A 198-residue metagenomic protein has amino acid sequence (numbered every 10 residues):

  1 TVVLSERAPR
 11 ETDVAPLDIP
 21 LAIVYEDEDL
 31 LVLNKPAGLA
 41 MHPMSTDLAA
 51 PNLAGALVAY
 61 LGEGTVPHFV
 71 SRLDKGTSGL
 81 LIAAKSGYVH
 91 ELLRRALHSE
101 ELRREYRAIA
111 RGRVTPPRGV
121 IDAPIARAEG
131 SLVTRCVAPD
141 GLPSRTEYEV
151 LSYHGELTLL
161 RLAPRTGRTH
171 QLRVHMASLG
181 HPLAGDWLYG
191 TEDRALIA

Functional and structural regions predicted by a protein language model:
T1-L132, P139-R145, Y153: RNA pseudouridine synthases
T77, Q171, A198: DNA-recognition element of transcription regulators
L93, R168-M176: Short beta-strand segments enriched for Tyr within beta-sheet-rich domains, predominantly fibronectin type III
L151, M176-A198: Phosphate/ribose-recognition catalytic cores of enzymes acting on nucleotide-derived substrates
G155-A163: Short histidine-centered loop motifs in beta-beta connectors
